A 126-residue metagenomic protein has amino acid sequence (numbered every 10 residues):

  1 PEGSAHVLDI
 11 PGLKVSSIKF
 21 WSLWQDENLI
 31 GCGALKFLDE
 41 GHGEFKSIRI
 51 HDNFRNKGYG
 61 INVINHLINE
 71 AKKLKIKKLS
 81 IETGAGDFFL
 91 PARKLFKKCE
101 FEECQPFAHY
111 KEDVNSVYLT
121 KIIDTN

Functional and structural regions predicted by a protein language model:
P1-H42, K46, H51, E70 (+2 more regions): Acetyl-CoA-dependent GNAT
E2-A5, G60, F101: Short gly/ser/thr-rich secondary-structure transition/capping motifs
E40-H42, K78, S116: A generic structural signal for beta-strand entry/edge sites
I48-R55, A85: A short, internal acetyl-CoA/4′-phosphopantetheine-binding micro-motif in the GNAT/acyltransferase core
F54, G58-H66, A71: Conserved acetyl-CoA pyrophosphate-binding loop and the N-cap/start of the following alpha-helix in GNAT-like
S80-C99, C104-N126: C-terminal "cap" of GNAT-fold acetyltransferases
